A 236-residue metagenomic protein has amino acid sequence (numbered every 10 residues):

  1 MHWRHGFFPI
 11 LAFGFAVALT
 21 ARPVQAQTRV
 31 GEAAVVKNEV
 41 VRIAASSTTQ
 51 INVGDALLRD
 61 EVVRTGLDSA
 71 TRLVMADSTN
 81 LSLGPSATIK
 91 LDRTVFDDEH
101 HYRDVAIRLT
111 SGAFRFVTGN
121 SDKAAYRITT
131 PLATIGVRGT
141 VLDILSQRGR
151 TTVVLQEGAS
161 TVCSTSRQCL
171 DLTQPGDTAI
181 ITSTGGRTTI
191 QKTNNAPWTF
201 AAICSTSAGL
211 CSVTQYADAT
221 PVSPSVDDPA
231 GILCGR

Functional and structural regions predicted by a protein language model:
M1-A26, T48-N52, A76, G84 (+2 more regions): C-terminal interaction modules
V24-A45: Short N-terminal segments immediately surrounding and downstream of signal-peptide cleavage
V35-N38, S46, S121-K123, G185: Residue-level signal for pocket-adjacent positions within structured domains
V40, F116, I128, L172 (+1 more regions): Short clusters of hydrophobic/aromatic residues that line enzyme substrate/ligand-binding pockets
A44-D60, R64-S69, M75, G139: N-terminal post-signal-peptidase region of extra-cytosolic proteins
V63-P131, I135, V153-V162: Short, small-residue-rich packing micro-motifs
A125, L142-I144: Short helix-to-loop capping/linker segments positioned immediately adjacent to catalytic or ligand/cofactor-binding
G136-L142: Active-site glycine-rich loop that binds ribose-phosphate moieties when present
